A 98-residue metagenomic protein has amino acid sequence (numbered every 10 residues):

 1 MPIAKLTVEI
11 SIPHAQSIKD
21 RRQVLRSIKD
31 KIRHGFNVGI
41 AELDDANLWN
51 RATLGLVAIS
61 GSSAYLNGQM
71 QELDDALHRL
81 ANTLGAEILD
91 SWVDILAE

Functional and structural regions predicted by a protein language model:
I3, A41-S62, D94-A97: Short, charge-patterned binding micro-sites
I3-I12: Short glycine-/aliphatic-rich beta-strand segments at the starts of folded cytosolic domains
S11-Q16, I59-A64: Structural beta->alpha junctions
R21: C-terminal binding/interaction regions
I28-G35, A76-L80: Generic non-transmembrane alpha-helical segments
H34-L43, T83-L84: A short, aromatic/hydrophobic, helix- or strand-capping loop or linear motif that either lines the entrance/gate
G61-E98: C-terminal structural segments of small proteins and small subunits
